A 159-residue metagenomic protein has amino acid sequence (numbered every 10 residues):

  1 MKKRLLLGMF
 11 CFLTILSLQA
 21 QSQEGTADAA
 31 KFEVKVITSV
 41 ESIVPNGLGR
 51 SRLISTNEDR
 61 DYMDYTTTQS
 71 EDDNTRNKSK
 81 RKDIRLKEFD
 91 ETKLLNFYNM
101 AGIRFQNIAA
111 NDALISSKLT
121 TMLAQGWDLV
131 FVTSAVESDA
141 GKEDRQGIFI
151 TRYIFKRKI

Functional and structural regions predicted by a protein language model:
M1-L7: Bacterial N-terminal signal peptides that target proteins for export
L5, L18-I159: Terminus-proximal functional modules
L7-S17: Bacterial N-terminal signal peptides
